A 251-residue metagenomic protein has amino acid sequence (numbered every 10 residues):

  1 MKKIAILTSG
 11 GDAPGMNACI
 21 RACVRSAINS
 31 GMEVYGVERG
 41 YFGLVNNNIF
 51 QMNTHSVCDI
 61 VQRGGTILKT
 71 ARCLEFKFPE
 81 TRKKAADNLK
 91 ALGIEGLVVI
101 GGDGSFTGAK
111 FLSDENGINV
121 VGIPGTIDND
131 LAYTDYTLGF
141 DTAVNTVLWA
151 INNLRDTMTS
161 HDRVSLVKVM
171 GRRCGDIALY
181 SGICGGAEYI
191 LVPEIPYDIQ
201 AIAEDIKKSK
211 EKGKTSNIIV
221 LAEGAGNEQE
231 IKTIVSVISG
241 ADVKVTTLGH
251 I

Functional and structural regions predicted by a protein language model:
M1-V45: N-terminal phosphate-binding or glycine-rich loops at protein starts, especially the Walker A/P-loop of NTPases
K3-G10, T66-A71, E95-V99, S165-K168 (+2 more regions): Short glycine-rich or small-residue beta-strand-to-loop segments that form or flank ligand, phosphate, metal/Fe-S
I4-I6, I60-R72, G125-D135, S160-D162 (+1 more regions): Gly-rich Lys/Arg/Thr-decorated short loops/hinges at beta-loop-alpha junctions or inter-strand turns that position
S9-D12, V37-F42, R72-C73, G102-G104 (+5 more regions): Short, ordered loop/turn segments at secondary-structure junctions
R21-S30, F50-S56, F111-V121, L138-T142 (+2 more regions): A glycine- and small-aliphatic-rich helix-loop capping segment at beta-alpha/alpha-beta transitions that lines
L44-V99, S105, L138-N145, W149: Glycine-rich oxoanion-binding loops at beta->alpha junctions
V99-G101, T107, F111, N116 (+1 more regions): Accessory alpha-helical/coil subdomains and C-terminal extensions that flank or cap enzyme catalytic cores
